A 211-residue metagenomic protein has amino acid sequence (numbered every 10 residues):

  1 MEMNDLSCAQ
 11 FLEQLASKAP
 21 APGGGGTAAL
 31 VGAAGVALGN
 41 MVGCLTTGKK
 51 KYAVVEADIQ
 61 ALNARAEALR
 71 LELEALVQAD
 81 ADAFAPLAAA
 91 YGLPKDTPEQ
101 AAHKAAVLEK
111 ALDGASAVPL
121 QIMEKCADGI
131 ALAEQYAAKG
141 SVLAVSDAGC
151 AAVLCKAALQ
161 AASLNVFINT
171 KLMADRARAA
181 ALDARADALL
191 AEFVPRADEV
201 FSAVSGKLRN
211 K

Functional and structural regions predicted by a protein language model:
M3-A21: Short, hydrophobic/aliphatic alpha-helical segments
S17-L38, A144-A162: Conserved phosphate/anionic-ligand binding catalytic regions in large, soluble enzymes, centered on
L30-A34, L62, L69-L76, A115-K125 (+5 more regions): Amphipathic alpha-helix face/heptad-repeat signature
L38, V42-L45: A conserved active-site cap/scaffold subdomain adjacent to cofactor or substrate pockets
K50-A89, L189, R196: A structural-propensity feature for long, helix-poor, extended segments
A79-P94, A197-K211: Long, charge-rich low-complexity segments
D80, F84-V153, A157, N169: Amphipathic alpha-helical interface segments
G129-L132, A144-V204: Preference for long, well-ordered alpha-helical segments
